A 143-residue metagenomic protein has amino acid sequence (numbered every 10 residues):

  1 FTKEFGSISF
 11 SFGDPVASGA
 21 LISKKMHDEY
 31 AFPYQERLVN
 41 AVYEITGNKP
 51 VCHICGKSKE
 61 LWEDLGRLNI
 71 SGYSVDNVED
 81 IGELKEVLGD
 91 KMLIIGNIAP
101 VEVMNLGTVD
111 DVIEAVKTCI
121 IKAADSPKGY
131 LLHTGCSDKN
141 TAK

Functional and structural regions predicted by a protein language model:
F1-K143: Active-site loop segments of alpha/beta catalytic cores
